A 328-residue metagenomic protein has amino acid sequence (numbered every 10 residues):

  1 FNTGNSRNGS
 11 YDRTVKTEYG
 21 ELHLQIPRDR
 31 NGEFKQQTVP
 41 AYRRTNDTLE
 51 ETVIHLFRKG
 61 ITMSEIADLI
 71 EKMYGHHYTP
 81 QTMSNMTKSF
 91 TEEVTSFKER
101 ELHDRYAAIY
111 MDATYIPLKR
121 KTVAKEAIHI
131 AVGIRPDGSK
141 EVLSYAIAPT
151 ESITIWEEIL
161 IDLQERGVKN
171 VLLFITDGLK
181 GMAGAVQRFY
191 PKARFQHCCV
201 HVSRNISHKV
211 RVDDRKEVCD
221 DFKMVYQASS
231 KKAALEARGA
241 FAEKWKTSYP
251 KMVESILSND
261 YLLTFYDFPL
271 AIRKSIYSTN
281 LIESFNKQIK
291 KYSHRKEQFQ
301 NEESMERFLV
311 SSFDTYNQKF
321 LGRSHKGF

Functional and structural regions predicted by a protein language model:
T3, Q25-R30, Q37-R43, H76 (+5 more regions): RNase H-like nuclease fold core
N5-K59, G75-K88, D104: Basic, short loop/linker segments at the boundary and entry of helix-turn-helix/winged-helix-like folds
K35, I206-E236, A240: Metal-dependent DNA phosphodiester-chemistry modules and their immediately adjacent helices/loops in DNA-processing
D47, I54, K88, A107 (+8 more regions): Conserved phosphate-chemistry cores used by DNA topoisomerases
S64-G75: DNA-recognition alpha helix
L173-K180, A185-D221: Conserved beta-strand -> loop -> alpha-helix junction used to position metal-binding or nucleic-acid-contacting
P191, M224-F328: Acidic/histidine-rich catalytic cores and adjacent linkers of DNA breakage/strand-transfer/modification proteins
